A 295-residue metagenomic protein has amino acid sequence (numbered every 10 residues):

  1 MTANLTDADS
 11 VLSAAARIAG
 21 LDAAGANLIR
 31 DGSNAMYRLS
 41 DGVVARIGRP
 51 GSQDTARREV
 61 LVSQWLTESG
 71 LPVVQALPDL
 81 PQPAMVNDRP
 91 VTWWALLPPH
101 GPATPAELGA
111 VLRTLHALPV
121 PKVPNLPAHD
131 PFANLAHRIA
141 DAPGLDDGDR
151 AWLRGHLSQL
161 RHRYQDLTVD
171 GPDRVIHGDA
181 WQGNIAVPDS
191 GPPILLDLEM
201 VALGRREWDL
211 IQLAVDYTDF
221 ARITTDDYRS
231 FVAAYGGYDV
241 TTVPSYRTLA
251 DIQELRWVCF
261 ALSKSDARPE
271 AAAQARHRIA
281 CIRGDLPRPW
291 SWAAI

Functional and structural regions predicted by a protein language model:
M1-A23, A151, H277-I295: Regulatory N- and C-terminal appendages and interdomain linkers associated with kinase/kinase-like NTP transferase
D9, R46-N87, P98-A117: A conserved alpha-helical element in kinase catalytic cores
I18-R38: ATP-binding glycine-rich phosphate-binding loop
S33-A45, A76, H162-L210: Active-site acidic catalytic loop and adjacent metal/ATP-binding pocket of ATP-dependent phosphoryl transfer enzymes
G101-W152, G171-D173, L203: A cross-family kinase active-site recognition segment
N134, I139-L145, D226, C259-I295: ATP/Mg2+ or Mg2+-diphosphate-binding catalytic cores that bind nucleotide phosphates or diphosphates via glycine-rich
E207-Y238, I252-A267: Active-site activation/catalytic loop segments of kinase-like enzymes and analogous catalytic loops in related
D239-A250: All-alpha amphipathic helical-bundle segments outside canonical DNA-binding/catalytic cores that form hydrophobic
